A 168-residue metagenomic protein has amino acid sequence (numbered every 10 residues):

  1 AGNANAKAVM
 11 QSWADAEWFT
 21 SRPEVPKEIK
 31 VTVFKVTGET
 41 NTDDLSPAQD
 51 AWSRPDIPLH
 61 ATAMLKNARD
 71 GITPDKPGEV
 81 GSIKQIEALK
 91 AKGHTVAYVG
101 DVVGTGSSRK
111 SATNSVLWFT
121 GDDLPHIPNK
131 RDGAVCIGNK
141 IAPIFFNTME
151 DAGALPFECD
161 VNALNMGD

Functional and structural regions predicted by a protein language model:
A1-D168: Fe-S-dependent hydro-lyases/dehydratases of central metabolism
